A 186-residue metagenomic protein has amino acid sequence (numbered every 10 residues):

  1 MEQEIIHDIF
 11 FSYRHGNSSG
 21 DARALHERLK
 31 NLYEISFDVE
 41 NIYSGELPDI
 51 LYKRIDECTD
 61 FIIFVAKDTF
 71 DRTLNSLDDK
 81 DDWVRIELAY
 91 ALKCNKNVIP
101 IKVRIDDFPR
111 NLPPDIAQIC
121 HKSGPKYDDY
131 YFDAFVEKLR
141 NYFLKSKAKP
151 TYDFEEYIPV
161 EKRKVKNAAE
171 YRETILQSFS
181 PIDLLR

Functional and structural regions predicted by a protein language model:
M1-K67, V84, L92-K96, A134 (+2 more regions): Conserved N-terminal substructure of TIR/SEFIR domains
A22-A24, L74-L77, L112-P114: Short amphipathic alpha-helical segments
K53-D56, D115-I119: Short, hinge-like loop/turn segments at secondary-structure boundaries
I62, I99-I101, P125: Hydrophobic/aromatic beta-strand patches that form the interior of the parallel beta-sheet core in alpha/beta enzyme
K67-K96, D106-F108: Conserved TIR/SEFIR loop-to-helix hotspot centered on a Trp-containing motif with a nearby acidic residue
R72-T73, I116-K122: Short glycine/proline- and charge-enriched loop/turn segments that cap or connect secondary-structure elements
D106-Q118: Glycine-rich, charge-decorated loop segments at or immediately adjacent to ligand/cofactor-binding or catalytic sites
S123-Y130: Short acidic-hydrophobic, aromatic-tinged amphipathic segments that line or gate anion-handling sites
